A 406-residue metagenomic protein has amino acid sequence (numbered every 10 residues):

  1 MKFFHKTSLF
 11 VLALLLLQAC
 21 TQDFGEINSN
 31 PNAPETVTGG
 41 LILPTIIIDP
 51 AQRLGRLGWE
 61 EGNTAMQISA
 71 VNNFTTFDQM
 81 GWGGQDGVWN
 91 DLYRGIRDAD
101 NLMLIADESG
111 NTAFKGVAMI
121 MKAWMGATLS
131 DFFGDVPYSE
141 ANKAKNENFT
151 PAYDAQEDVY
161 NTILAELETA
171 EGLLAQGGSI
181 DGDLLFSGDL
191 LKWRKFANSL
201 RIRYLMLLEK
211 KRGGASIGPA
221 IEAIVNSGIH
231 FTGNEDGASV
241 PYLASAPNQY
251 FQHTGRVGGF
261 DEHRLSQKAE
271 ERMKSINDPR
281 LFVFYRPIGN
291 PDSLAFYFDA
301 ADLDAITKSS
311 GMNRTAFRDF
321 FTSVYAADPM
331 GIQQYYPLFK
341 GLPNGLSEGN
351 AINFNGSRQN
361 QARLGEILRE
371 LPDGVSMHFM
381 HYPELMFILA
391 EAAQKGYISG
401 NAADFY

Functional and structural regions predicted by a protein language model:
M1-L9: Bacterial N-terminal signal peptides that target proteins for export
A13-L14: Residue-level signal for mature regions of secreted extracellular proteins and peptides
C20-T76, G81-G83, N90-Y93, N101 (+1 more regions): Membrane-proximal, proline-rich intrinsically disordered regions
S69-M121, M125-Y406: Structured, solvent-exposed acidic/aromatic patches
